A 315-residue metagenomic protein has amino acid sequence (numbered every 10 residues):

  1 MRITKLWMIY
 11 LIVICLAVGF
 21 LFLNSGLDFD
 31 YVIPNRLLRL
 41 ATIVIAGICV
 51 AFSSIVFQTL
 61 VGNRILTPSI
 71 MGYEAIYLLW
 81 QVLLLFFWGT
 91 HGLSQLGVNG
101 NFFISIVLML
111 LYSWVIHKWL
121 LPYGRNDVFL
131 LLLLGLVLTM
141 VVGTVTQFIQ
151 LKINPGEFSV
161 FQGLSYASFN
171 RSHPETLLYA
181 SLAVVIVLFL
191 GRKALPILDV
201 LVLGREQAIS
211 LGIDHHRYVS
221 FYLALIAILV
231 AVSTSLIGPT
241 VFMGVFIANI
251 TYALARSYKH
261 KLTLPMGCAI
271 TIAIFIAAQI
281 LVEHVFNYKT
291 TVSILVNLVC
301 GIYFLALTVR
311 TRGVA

Functional and structural regions predicted by a protein language model:
M1-A315: Alpha-helical transmembrane segments in inner-membrane proteins
